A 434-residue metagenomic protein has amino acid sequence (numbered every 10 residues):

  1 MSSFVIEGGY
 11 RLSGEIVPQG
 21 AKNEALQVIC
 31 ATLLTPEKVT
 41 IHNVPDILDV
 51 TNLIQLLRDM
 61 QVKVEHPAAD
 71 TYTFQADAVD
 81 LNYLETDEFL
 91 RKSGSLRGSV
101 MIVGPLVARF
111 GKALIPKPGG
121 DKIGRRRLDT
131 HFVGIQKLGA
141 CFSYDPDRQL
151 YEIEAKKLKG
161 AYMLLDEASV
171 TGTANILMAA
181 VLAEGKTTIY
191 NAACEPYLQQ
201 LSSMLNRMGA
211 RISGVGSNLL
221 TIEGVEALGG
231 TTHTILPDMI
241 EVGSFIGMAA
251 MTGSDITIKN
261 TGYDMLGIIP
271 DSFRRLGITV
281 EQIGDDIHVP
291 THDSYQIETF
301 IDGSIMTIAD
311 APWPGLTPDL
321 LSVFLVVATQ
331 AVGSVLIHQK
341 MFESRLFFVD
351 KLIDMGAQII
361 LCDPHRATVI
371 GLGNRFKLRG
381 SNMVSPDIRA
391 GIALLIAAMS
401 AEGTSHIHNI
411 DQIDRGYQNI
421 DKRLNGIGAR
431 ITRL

Functional and structural regions predicted by a protein language model:
M1-L434: Short, structured segments at the rim of ligand-binding sites
